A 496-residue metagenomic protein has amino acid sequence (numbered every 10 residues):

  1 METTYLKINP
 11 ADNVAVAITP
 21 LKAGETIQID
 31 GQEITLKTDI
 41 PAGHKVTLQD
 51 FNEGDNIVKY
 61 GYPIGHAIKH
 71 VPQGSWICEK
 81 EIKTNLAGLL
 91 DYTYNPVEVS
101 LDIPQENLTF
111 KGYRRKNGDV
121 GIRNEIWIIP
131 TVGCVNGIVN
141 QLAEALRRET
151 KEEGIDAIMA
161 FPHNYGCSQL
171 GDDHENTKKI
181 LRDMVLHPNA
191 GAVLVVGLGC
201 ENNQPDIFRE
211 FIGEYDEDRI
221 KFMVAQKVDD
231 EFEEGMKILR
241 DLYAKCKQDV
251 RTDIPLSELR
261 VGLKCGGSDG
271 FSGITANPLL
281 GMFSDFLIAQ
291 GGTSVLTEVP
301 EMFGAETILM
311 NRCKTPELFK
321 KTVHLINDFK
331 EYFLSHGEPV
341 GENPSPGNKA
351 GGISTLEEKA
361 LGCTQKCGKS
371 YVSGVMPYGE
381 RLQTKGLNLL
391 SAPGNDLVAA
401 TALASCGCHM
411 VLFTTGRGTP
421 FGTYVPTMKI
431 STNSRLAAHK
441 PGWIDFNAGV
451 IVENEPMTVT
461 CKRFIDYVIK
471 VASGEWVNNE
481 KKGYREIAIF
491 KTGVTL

Functional and structural regions predicted by a protein language model:
M1-M410, R417-P420, V425-L496: Metallocofactor- and cofactor-centric catalytic cores in central/energy metabolism, strongly enriched
